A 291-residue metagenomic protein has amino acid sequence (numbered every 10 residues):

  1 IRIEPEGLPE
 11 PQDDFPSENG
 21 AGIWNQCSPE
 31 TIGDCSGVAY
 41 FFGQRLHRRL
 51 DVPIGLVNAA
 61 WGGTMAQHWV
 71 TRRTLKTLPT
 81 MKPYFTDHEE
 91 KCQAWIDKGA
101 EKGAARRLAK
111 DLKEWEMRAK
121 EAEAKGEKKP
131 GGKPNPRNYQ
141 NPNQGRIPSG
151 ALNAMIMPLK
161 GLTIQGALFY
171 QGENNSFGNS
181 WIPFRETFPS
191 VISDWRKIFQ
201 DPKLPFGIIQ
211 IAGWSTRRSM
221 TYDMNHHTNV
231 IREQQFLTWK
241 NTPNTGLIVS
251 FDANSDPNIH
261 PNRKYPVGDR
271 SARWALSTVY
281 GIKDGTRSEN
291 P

Functional and structural regions predicted by a protein language model:
I1-P291: Cell-envelope and extracellular/periplasmic
